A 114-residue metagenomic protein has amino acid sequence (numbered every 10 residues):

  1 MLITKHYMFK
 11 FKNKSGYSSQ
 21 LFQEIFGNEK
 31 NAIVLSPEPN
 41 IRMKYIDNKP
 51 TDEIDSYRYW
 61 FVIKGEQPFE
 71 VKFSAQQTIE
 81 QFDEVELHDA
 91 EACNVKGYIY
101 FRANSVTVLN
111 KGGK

Functional and structural regions predicted by a protein language model:
M1-K114: OB-fold and OB-like single-stranded nucleic-acid-recognition modules and their adjacent interaction interfaces
